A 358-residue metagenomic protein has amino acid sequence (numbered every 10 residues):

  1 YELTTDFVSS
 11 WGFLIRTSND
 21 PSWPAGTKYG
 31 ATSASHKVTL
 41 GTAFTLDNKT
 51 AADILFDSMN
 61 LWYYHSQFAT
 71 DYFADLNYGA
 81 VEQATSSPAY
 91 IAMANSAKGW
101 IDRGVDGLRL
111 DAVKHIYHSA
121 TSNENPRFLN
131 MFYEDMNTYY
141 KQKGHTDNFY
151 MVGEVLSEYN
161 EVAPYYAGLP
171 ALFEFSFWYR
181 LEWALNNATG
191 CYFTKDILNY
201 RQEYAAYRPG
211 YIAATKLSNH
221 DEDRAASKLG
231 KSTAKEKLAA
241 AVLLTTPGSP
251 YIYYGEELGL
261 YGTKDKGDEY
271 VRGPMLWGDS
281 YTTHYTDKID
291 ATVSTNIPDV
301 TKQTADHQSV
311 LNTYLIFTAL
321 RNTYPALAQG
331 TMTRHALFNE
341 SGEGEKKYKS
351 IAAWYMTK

Functional and structural regions predicted by a protein language model:
Y1-F56: Insoluble glucan recognition modules
T5, G153-E154, Y254: Short His-Asn-centered micro-motif
S33-K37, A43-T45, L55-W62, Y78-S86 (+2 more regions): Surface-exposed intrinsically disordered loops and tails
H36-D53, N95-S96, R109-P209, A213 (+4 more regions): Active-site-proximal helices and loops of the catalytic beta/alpha 8
L55-R103: Active-site-adjacent "subsite" loops/lids of carbohydrate-active enzymes
A69-Y90, V113-P126, E182-C191, E222-K231 (+1 more regions): The substrate-binding groove and active-site-proximal loops of carbohydrate-active enzymes, especially glycoside
G104-R109, K216: Short loop/turn motifs at secondary-structure junctions
Y140-H145, G210, K216-N219, R224 (+1 more regions): Loop/helix patches that line or flank the sugar-binding groove of alpha-linked glycan CAZymes
